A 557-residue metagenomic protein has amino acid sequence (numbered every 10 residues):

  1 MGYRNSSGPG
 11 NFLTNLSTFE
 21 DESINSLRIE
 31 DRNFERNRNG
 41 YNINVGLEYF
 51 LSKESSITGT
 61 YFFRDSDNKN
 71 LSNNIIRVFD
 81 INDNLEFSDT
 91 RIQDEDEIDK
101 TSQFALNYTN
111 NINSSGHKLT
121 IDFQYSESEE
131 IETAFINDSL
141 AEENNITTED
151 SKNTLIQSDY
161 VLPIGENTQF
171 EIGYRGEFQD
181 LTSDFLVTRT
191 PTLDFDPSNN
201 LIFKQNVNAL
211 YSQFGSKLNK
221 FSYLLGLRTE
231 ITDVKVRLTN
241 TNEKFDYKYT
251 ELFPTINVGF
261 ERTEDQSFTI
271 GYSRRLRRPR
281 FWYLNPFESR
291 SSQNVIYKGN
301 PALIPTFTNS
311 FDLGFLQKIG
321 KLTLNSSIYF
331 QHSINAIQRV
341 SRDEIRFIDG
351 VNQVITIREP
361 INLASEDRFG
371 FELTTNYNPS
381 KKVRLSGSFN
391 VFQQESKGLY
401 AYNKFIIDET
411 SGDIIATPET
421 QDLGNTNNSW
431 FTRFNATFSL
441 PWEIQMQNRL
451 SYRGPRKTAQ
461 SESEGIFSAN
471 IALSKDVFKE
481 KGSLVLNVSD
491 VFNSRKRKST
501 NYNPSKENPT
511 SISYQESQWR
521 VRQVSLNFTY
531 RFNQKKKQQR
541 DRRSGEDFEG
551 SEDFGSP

Functional and structural regions predicted by a protein language model:
M1-N73, Q93-E127, D159-E171, R175-G176 (+16 more regions): Membrane-proximal, glycine/serine-rich, low-complexity loop/turn segments characteristic of large bacterial
G10-N25, N70-L85, I131-L140, T182-P191 (+11 more regions): Outer-membrane beta-barrel translocator domains and adjoining extracellular loop/strand segments of Gram-negative
N25-D31, N84-I92, Q103, D138-N144 (+12 more regions): Extracytoplasmic loops and strand-loop junctions of Gram-negative outer membrane beta-barrel proteins
D31, N153-Q157, P197-L210, N300 (+8 more regions): Outer membrane beta-barrel strand-and-loop segments of large Gram-negative receptors, especially TonB-dependent
E35-N37, D67, D94-K100, E142 (+9 more regions): Replace "Gram-negative outer membrane beta-barrel proteins" with "bacterial and organellar outer membrane beta-barrel
R38-N42, D99-A105, N145, S151-Q157 (+11 more regions): Transmembrane beta-barrel architecture of outer-membrane proteins
N42-D67, R91-L238, E261, N325-S326 (+1 more regions): Face-selective signature of the C-terminal outer-membrane beta-barrel domain
T229-I231, F311, F392, M446-R456: Transmembrane beta-strand segments that form the barrel wall of outer-membrane beta-barrel proteins
